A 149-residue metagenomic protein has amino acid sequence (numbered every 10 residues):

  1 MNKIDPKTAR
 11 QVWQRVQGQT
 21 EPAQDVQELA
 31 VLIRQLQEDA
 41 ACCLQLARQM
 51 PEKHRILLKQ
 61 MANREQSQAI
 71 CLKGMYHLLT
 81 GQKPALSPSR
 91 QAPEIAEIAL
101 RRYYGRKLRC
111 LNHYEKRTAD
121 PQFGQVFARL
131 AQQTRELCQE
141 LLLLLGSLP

Functional and structural regions predicted by a protein language model:
M1-P149: Non-heme di-metal
